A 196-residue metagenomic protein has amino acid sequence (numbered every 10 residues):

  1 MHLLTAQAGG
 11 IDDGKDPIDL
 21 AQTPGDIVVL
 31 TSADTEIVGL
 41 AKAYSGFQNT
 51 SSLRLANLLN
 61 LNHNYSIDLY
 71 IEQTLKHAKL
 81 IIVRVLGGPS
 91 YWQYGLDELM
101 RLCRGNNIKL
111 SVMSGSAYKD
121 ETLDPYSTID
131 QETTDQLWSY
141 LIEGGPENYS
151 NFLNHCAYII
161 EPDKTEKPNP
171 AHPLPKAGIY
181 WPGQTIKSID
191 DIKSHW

Functional and structural regions predicted by a protein language model:
M1-W196: An N-terminal assembly and electron-transfer interface module characteristic of large anaerobic redox and radical
